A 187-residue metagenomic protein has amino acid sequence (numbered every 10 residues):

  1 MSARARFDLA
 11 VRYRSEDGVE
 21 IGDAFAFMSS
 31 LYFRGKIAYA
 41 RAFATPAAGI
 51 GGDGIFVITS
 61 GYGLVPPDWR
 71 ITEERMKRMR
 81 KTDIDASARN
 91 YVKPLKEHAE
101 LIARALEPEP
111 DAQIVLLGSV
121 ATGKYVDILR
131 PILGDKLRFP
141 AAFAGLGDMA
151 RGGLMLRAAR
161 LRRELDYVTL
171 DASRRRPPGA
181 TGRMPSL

Functional and structural regions predicted by a protein language model:
M1-L187: Peripheral peptide segments
